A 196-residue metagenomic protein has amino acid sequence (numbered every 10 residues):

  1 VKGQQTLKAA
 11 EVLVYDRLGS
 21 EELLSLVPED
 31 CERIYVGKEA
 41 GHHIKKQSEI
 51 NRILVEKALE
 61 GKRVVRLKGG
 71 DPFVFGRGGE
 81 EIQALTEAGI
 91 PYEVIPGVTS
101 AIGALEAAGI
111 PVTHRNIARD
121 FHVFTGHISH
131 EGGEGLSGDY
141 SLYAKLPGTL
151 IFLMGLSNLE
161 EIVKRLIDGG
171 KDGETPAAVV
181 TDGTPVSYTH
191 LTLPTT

Functional and structural regions predicted by a protein language model:
K2-T6, P28-C31, E80-A84, I110 (+2 more regions): Short, solvent-exposed amphipathic alpha-helical segments in soluble enzyme and RNA/protein-processing domains
G3-V98: Class I S-adenosyl-L-methionine
S20-L24, E131, E161, V186-Y188: Short, charged/polar "capping" segments at the starts of alpha-helices and the immediately preceding loops
C31-K38, P91-E93, V112-H122, G170-V179: Short hydrophobic/aromatic-enriched beta-strand-loop microsegments
G69-L146, V186: Class I SAM-dependent methyltransferase SAM-binding "motif I" and its flanking Rossmann-like core
S137-P176: Conserved anion/nucleotide-ligand pocket segment
A178-Y188: Short, flexible loop segments at boundaries between secondary-structure elements
T189-T195: Conserved small/polar residues in nucleotide/adenosyl-binding loops
